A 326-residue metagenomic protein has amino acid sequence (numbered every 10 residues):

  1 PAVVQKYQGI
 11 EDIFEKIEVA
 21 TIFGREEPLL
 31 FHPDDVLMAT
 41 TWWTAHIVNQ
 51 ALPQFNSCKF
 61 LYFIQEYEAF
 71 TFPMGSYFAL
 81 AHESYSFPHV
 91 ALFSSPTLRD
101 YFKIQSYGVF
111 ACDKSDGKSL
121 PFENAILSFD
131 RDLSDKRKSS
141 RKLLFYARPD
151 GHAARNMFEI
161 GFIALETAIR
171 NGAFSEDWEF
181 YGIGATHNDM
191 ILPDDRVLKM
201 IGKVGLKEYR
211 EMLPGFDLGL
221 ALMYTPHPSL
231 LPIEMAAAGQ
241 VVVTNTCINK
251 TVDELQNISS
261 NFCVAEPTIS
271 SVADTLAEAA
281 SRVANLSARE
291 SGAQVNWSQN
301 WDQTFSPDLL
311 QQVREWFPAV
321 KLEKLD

Functional and structural regions predicted by a protein language model:
Q8-I13, A173, E179, G184-R210 (+3 more regions): Nucleotide-activated donor-binding/catalytic signature segment of Leloir-type glycosyltransferases, i.e., the conserved
R25-P33, M74-F93: Membrane-proximal helix-turn-helix segments that form the acceptor-binding/catalytic region of lipid-linked
V36-T41, L52-F70: Active-site proximal beta-strand in glycosyltransferases
R99-M200: Conserved catalytic-core segment of nucleotide-activated headgroup transferases in glycan assembly
M223-Y224: Aromatic "clamp/platform" in nucleotide-sugar-dependent glycosyltransferases that forms part of the donor/acceptor
V241-C247: Short hydrophobic beta-strand element within catalytic cores of glycosyltransferases and related nucleotide-activated
T251-E278: Change "using UDP/GDP/dTDP sugars" to "using nucleotide sugars
E266-P267, S281-L325: A charged, aromatic-enriched C-terminal amphipathic alpha-helix characteristic of glycosyltransferases across folds
